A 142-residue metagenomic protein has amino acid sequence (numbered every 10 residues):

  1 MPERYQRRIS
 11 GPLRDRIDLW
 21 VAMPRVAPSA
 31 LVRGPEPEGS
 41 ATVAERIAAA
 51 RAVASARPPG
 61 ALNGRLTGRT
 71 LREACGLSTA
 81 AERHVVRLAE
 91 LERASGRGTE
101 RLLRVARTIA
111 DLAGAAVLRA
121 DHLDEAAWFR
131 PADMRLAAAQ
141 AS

Functional and structural regions predicted by a protein language model:
M1-S142: Basic, amphipathic alpha-helical bundle interface domains used for macromolecular binding and assembly
